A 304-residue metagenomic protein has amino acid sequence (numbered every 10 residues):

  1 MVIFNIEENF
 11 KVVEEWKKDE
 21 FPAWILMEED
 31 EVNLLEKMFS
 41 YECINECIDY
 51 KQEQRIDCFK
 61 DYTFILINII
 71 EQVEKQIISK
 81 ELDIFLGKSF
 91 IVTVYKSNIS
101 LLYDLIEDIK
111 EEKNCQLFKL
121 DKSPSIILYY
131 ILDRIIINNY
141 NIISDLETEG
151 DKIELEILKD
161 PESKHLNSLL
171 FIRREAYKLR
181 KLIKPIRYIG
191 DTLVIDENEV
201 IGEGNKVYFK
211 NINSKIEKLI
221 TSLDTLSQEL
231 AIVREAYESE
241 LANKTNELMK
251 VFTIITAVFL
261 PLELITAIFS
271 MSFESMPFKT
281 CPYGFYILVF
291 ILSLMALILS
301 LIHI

Functional and structural regions predicted by a protein language model:
M1-I195, G202, N211, K215-K218: Peripheral, non-transmembrane regulatory/ligand-interaction domains of membrane transport proteins
Q52, S163, I186, L193 (+6 more regions): Flexible domain-boundary/linker segments
L120-D121, L193-F209, S227-A242: Hydrophobic alpha-helical transmembrane segments
E217-I304: Hydrophobic alpha-helical transmembrane segments and their immediately adjacent juxtamembrane loops
